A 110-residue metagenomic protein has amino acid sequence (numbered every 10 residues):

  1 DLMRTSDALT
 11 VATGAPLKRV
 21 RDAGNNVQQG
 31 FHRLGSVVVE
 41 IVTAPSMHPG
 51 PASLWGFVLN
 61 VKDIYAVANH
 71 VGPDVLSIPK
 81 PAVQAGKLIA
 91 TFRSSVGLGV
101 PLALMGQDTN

Functional and structural regions predicted by a protein language model:
D1, H48-G72, A90-F92: Vicinal oxygen chelate
D1-M3, A23-G24: Short acidic/polar capping segments at secondary-structure boundaries
L2, S6-L9, A15, H32 (+3 more regions): Short, structured motif recognition centered on aromatic/hydrophobic residues
D7, V11, A66-N69: Replace "anionic and nucleotidyl ligands
K18-E40, N69-N110: Vicinal oxygen chelate
A23, P45-H48: Short helix/strand-bridging catalytic loops that position acidic/His residues to coordinate divalent metals and engage
